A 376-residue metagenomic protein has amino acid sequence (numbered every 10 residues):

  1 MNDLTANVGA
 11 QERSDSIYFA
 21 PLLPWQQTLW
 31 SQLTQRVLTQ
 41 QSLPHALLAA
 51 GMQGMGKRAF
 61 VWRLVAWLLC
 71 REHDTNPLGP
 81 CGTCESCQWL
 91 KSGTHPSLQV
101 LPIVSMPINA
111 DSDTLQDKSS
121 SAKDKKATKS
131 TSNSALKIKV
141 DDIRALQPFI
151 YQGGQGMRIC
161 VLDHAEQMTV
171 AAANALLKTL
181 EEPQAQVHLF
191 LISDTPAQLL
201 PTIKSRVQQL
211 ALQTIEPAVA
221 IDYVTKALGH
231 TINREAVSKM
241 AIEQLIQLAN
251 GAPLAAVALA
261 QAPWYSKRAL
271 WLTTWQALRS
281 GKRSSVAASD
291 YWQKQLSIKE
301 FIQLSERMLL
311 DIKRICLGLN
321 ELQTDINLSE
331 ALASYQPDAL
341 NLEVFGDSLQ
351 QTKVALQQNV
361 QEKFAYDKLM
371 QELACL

Functional and structural regions predicted by a protein language model:
M1-W67, T75, A185-V187, D194-L376: Charged, glycine-rich active-site and insertion segments that engage polyanionic ligands
N2-A171: Clamp-loader machinery-focused feature within the broader ASCE/P-loop NTPase space
C70, Q152, E181-E182, L376: Conserved amphipathic alpha-helical interaction elements at protein-protein interfaces in regulatory, energy-coupling
Q88-L90, E181, P201: Short secondary-structure boundary/capping segments
L101-V104, I192, I215: Generic beta-structure capping elements
P148-Y151, N174-H188: Conserved catalytic/switch belt of AAA+ P-loop NTPases
I159-D163, L176, V187-D194: Structural recognition of the conserved hydrophobic beta-strand(s) that form the central parallel beta-sheet of P-loop
Q167-M168, E182, Q198: Residues immediately C-terminal
